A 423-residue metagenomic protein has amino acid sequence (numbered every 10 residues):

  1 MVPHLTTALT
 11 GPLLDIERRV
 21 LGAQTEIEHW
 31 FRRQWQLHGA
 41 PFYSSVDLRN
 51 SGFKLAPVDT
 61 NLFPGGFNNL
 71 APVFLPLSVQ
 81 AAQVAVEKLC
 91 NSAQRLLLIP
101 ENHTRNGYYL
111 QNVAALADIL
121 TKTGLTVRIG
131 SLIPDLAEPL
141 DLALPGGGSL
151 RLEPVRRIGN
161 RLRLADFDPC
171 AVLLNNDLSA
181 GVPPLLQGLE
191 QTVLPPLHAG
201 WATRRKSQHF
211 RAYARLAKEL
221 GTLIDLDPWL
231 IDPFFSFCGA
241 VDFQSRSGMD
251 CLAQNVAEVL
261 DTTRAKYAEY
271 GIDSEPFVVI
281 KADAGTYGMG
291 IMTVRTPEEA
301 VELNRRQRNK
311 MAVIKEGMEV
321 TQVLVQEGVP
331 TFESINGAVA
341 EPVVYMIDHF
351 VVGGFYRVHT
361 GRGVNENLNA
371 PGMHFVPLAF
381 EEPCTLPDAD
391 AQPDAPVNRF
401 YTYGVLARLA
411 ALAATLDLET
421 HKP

Functional and structural regions predicted by a protein language model:
M1-E28, H38, S45, S51-A56 (+10 more regions): Low-complexity, highly charged intrinsically disordered N-terminal segments that act as targeting/localization
V2-L9, W35, F63-L97, R357-P423: C-terminal active-site "lid" helix and adjoining low-complexity regulatory extension at the edge of ATP-using catalytic
E26-Q36, T321-V329: Short Pro/Gly-enriched beta-strand edge/turn motifs at strand-loop
G39-P64, K281, G328, A340-H349 (+2 more regions): Conserved metal-phosphate-binding beta-hairpin within the catalytic cores of diverse ATP-dependent phosphoryl-transfer
D47-G52, L62-P64, N102, P154-R156 (+6 more regions): Short, flexible loop/turn elements at secondary-structure junctions
G52-K54, N255-F277, M289, R295-L378: Phosphate-binding site of ATP-dependent enzymes
L75, Q80-A81, T104-S274: Conserved N-proximal alpha/beta basic substrate-recognition cap immediately N-terminal to, or forming the N-lobe
S236-D250, F277-R305: Glycine-rich phosphate-binding loop of ATP-grasp-fold ATP-dependent ligases
